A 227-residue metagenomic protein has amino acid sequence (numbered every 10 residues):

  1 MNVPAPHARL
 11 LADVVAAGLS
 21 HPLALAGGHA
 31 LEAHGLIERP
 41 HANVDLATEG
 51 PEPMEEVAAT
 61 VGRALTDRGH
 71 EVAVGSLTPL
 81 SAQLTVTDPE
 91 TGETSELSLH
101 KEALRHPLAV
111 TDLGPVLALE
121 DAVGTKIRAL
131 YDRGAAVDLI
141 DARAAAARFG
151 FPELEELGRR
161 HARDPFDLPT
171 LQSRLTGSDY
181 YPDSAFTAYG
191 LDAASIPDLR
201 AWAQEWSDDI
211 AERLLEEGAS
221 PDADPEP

Functional and structural regions predicted by a protein language model:
M1-P227: Compositionally biased terminal segments of proteins
